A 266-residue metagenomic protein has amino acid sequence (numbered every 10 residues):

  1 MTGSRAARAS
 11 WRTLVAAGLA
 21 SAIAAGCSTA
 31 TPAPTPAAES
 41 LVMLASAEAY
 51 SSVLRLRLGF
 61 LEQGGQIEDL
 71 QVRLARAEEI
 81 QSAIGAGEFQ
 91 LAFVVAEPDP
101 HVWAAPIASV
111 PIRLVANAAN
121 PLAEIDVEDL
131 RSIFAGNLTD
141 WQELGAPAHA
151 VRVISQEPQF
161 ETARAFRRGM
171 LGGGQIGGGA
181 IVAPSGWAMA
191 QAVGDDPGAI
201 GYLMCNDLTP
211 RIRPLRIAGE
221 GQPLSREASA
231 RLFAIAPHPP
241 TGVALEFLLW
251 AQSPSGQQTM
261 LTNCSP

Functional and structural regions predicted by a protein language model:
T2-V15: Bacterial N-terminal signal peptides that target proteins for export
T13-A25: Bacterial N-terminal signal peptides
C27-A86, A92-P266: Exported/periplasmic ABC-transporter solute-binding proteins
